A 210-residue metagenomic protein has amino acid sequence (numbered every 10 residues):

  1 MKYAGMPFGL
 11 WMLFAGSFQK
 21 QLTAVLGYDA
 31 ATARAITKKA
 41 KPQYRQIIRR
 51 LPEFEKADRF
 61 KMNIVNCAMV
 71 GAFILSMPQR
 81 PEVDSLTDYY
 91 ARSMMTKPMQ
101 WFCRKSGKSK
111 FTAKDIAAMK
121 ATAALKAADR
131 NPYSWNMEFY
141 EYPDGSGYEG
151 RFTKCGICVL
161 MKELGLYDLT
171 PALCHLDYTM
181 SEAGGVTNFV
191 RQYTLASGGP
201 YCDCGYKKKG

Functional and structural regions predicted by a protein language model:
M1-M77: N-terminal, charged low-complexity regulatory/assembly segments
L22, M77, K126-D129, D177-M180 (+1 more regions): Hydrophobic, Leu/Ile/Phe/Ala-enriched alpha-helical segments that form helix-helix packing faces
V65-G71, L75-L164: Amphipathic interaction/junction segments at domain boundaries or subunit interfaces
A68, L176, G199: Short, well-structured alpha-helical interface segments that form or flank functional binding sites
N131, S197-G198: A short catalytic or substrate-binding loop motif that flags glycine-/basic-rich loops and adjacent residues that bind
E138-A196: Short, hydrophobic/π-rich interface segment
D144, K208-G210: Short acidic-glycine loop/turn motifs at beta-strand connectors
G198-K208: C-terminal edge-of-domain segments
